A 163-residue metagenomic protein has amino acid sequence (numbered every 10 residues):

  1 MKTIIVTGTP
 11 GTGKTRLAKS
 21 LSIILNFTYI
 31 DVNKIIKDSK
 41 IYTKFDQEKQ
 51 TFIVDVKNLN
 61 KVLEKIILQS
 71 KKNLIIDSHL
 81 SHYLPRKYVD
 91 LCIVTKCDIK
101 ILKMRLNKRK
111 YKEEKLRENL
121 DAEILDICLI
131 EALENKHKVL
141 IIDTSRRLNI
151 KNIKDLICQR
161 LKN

Functional and structural regions predicted by a protein language model:
V6: Hydrophobic anchor at the beta1->P-loop junction of P-loop NTPases
T9: P-loop (Walker A) phosphate-binding loop of NTP-binding proteins
T12: ATP-binding Walker
T15: Walker A/P-loop
T28-L84: ATP-dependent small-molecule kinase phosphotransfer cores that center on conserved nucleotide phosphate-binding segments
K44, K96-L140: A glycine- and Lys/Arg-enriched "phosphate-lid" helix/loop adjacent to the NTP-binding pocket of small-molecule kinases
K103-M104, K108, L133-N163: NTP-dependent small-molecule kinase module
